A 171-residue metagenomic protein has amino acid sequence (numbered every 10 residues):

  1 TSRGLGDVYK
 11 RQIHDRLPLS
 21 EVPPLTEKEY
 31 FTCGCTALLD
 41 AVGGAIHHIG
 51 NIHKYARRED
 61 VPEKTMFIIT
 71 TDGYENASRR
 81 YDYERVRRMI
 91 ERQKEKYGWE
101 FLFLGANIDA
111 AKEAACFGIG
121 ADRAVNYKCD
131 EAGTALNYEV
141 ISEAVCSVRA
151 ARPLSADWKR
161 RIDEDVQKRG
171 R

Functional and structural regions predicted by a protein language model:
T1-Y9: Single conserved hydrophobic/aromatic residue that forms the stacking wall/gate of nucleotide- or nucleobase-binding
R3, F67-I69, F101-F103: Structural beta-sheet core signal
D15-P23, F117-I119: Short, flexible, mixed-charge acidic loops at enzyme active sites
P24-E63, L102-K112, G133: Von Willebrand factor
V42-E91: Exposed acidic/Ser/Thr-rich ligand/metal-binding surfaces
A56-R58, K94-G98, F103-A106, A150-D165 (+1 more regions): A charge-rich, low-complexity, intrinsically flexible signal that marks solvent-exposed coils, linkers, repeats
Y74-C116: VWA/integrin I-like adhesion module and closely mimicked acidic/polar interface patches used
N107-P153: Von Willebrand factor A/integrin I-like adhesion domains
